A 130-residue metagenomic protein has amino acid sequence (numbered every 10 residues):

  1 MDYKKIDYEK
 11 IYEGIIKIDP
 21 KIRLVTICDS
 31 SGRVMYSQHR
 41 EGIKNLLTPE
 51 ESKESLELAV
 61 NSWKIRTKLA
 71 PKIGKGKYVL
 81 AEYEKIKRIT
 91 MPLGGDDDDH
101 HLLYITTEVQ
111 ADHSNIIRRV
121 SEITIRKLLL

Functional and structural regions predicted by a protein language model:
M1-L130: Non-catalytic interaction/Regulatory regions outside core domains
